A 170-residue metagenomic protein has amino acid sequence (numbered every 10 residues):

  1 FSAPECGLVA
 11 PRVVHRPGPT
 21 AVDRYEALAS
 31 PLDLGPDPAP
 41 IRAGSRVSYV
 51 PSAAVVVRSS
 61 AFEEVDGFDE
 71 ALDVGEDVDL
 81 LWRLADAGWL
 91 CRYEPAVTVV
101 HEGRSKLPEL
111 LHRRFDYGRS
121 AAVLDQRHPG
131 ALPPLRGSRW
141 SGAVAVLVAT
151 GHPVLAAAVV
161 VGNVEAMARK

Functional and structural regions predicted by a protein language model:
F1-R24, L90, T98, E102: Conserved donor NDP-sugar-binding/catalytic core segment of glycosyltransferases
P11-R12, P17, E26-S48: Short, flexible, basic/aromatic active-site loop/helix in glycosyltransferases
P36-S60, D73, D79: A recurrent flexible, glycine/aromatic-enriched loop bordering the glycosyltransferase active site that acts as
S60-E64, T98: Short, well-ordered alpha-helical scaffold segment located in the soluble/lumenal catalytic or ligand-binding core
V74-L80, E94, R113: Acidic donor-binding loop at a coil-to-helix junction in glycosyltransferase catalytic cores that engages
L84-A85: Hydrophobic residues within well-ordered alpha-helices
E94-V159, A168-K170: Active-site-adjacent helix/loop segment of glycosyltransferases that harbors family-specific signature motifs
